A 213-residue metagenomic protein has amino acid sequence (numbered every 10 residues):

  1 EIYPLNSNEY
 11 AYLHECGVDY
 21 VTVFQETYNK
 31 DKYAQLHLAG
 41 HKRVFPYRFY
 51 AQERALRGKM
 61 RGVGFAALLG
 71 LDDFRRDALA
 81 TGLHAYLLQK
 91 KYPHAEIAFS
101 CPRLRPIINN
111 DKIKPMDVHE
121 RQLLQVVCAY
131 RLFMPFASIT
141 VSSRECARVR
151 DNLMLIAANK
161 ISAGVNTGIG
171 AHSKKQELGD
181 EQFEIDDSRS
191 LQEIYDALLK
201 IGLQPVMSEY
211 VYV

Functional and structural regions predicted by a protein language model:
E1-A55, R61-F65, L71, P93-S100: Core AdoMet radical
Y3-P4, E26, L68-L69, R144 (+2 more regions): Residue-level "edge-of-site" marker
N6-E15, R61, L71-L87, C146-I156: Catalytic cores of alpha/beta
G17-V18, A39-H41, G82, A157-A158 (+1 more regions): Short, hinge-like loop/turn segments at secondary-structure boundaries
V23, A55, A85, Y130 (+1 more regions): Conserved, mostly hydrophobic/aromatic
Q35-L36, F74-D77, K112-P115: Short, solvent-exposed loop/turn segments at secondary-structure boundaries
F45-R48, A78-T81, L123, L191: Aromatic/hydrophobic pocket-lining residues that form the small-molecule binding cavity in soluble enzyme cores
Q89-V213: Auxiliary Fe-S-binding modules of radical SAM enzymes
